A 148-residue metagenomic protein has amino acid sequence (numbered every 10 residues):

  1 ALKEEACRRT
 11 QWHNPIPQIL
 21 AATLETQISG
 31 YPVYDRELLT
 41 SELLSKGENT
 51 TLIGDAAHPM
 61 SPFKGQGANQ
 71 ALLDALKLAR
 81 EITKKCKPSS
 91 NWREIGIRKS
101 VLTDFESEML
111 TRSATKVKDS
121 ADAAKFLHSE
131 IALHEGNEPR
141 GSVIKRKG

Functional and structural regions predicted by a protein language model:
A1-G148: FAD-dependent flavoprotein oxygenase/oxidase catalytic domain
